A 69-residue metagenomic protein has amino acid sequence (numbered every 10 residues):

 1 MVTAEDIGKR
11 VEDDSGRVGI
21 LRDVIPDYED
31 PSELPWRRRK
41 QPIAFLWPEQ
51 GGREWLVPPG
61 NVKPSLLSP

Functional and structural regions predicted by a protein language model:
M1, I20-D23, W55-G60: Short amphipathic beta-strand/extended segments with alternating polar/hydrophobic composition
M1-R10: Mixed-charge, Lys/Arg-rich low-complexity intrinsically disordered regions
G8, R39, G60-V62: Generic cytosolic/nucleocytoplasmic N-terminal low-complexity/intrinsically disordered segments
G16, Q41: Short coil/loop residues immediately preceding or within conserved phosphate-binding loops of NTP-utilizing enzyme
R17-E29: Short beta-strand-centered aromatic/proline hotspots
Y28-R38: Short, solvent-exposed secondary-structure boundary/capping segments
I43-P69: Intrinsically disordered, low-complexity, charged/polar segments
